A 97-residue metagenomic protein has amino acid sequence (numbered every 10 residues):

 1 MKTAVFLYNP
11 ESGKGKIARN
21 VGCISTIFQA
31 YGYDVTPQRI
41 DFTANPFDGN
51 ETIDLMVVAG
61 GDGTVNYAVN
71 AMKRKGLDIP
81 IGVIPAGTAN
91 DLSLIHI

Functional and structural regions predicted by a protein language model:
M1-A59, N66-A71: ATP/NTP phosphate-donor binding region
A59, V65-K75, P80-L92: Hydrophobic alpha-helical segments that either span membranes
I95-I97: Conserved small/polar residues in nucleotide/adenosyl-binding loops
